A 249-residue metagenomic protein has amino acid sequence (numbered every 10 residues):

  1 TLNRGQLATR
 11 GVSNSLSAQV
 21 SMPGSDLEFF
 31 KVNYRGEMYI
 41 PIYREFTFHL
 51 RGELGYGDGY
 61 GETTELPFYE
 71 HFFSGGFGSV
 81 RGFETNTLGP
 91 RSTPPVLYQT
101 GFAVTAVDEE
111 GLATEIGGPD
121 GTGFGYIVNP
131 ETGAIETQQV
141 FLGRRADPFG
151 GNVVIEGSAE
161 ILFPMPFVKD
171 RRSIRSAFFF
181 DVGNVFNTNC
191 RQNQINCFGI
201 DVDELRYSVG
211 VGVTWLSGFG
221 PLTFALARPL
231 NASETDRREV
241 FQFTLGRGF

Functional and structural regions predicted by a protein language model:
T1-I195, F243-G248: C-terminal outer-membrane beta-barrel translocator/porin domains of Gram-negative envelope proteins and their
T47, P221-T223: Membrane-spanning beta-strand positions in outer-membrane beta-barrel proteins
E156, R206-G210, P221, Q242: Short amphipathic alpha-helical surface patches that serve as generic macromolecular interface elements
A177, G210-L216, T223-A225: Active-site scaffold segments
N187-T188, S233-T235: Extracytoplasmic/secreted cell-surface and envelope-processing proteins
R191-G212: A short alpha/beta connector and helix-capping loop motif
V213-S217, R238-F249: Outer-membrane beta-barrel "beta-signal"
R228-A232: A short, acidic, flexible beta-alpha connecting loop/helix-capping segment that sits on the rim of active
